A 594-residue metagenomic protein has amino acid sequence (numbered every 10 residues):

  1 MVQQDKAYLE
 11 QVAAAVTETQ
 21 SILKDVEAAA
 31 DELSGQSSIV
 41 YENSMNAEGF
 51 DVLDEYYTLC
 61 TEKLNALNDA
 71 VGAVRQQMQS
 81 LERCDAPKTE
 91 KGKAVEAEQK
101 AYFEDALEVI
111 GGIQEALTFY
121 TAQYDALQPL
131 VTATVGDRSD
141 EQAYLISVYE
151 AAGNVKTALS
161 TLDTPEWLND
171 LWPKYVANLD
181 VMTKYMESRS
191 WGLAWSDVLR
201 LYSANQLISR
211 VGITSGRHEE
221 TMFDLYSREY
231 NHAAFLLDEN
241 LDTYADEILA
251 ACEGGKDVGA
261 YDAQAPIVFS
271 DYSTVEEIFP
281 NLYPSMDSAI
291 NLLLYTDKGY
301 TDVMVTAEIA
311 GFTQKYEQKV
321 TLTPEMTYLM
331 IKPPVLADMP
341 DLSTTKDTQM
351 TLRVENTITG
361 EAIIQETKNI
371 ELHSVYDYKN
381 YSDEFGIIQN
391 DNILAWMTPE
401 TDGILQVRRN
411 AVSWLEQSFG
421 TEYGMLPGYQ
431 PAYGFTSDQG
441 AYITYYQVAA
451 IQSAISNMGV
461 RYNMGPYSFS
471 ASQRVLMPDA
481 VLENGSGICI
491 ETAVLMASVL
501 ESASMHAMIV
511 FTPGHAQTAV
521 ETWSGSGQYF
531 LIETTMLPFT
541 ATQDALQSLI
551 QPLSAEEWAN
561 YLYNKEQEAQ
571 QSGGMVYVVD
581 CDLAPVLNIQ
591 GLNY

Functional and structural regions predicted by a protein language model:
M1, Y8, G35, F235 (+1 more regions): A structural boundary/capping signal
V2-N46, S80-L81, D85-V258: C-terminal amphipathic alpha-helix
K6, E32, V52-E55, A66-D69 (+12 more regions): Short linear motifs in intrinsically disordered/low-complexity regions
D31-E32, S38-L67, V71-V74: N-terminal Sec/ER secretory leader and immediately downstream segment of secreted/extracellular precursors
S38, V52, R75, V95 (+15 more regions): Polar low-complexity intrinsically disordered regions enriched in Ser/Thr and small residues
C60-K63, A70, Q99-Y102, Y144 (+4 more regions): Stable alpha-helical elements in mature extracytoplasmic
